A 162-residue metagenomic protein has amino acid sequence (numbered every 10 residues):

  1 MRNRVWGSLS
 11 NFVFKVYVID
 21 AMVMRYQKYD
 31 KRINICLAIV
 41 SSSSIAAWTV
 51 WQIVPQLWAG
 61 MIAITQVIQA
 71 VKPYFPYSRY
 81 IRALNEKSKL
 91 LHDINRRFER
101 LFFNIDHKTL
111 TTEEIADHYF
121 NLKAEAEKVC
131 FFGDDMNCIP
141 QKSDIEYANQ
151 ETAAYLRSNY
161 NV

Functional and structural regions predicted by a protein language model:
M1-I39, V71-V162: Conserved non-transmembrane functional hotspots
I35-P76: Short hydrophobic alpha-helical transmembrane segments
